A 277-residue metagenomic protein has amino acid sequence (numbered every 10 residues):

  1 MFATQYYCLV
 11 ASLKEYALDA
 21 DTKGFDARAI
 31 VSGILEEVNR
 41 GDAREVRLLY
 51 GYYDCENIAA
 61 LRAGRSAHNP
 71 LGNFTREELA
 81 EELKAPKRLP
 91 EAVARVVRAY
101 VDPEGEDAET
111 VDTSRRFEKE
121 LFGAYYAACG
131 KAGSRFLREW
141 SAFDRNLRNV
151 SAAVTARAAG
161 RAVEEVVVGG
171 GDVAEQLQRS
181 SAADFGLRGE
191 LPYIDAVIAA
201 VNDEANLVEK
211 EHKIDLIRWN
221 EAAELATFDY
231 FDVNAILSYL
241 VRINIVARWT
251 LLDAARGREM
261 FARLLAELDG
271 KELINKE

Functional and structural regions predicted by a protein language model:
M1-E277: Extended alpha-helical surfaces
